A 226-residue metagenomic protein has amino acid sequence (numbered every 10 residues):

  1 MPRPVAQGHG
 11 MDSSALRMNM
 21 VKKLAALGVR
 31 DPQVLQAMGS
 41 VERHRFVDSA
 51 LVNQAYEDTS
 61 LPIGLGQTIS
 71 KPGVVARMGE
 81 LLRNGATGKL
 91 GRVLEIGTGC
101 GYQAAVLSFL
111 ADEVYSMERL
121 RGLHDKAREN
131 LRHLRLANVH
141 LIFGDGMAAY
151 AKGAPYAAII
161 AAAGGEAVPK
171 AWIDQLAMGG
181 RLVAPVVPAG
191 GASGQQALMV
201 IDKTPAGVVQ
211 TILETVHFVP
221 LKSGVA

Functional and structural regions predicted by a protein language model:
M1-L94, V106, L110, L123-D125 (+4 more regions): Class I SAM-dependent transferase core
L81-V209: Conserved nucleotide-cofactor-binding alpha/beta core module
